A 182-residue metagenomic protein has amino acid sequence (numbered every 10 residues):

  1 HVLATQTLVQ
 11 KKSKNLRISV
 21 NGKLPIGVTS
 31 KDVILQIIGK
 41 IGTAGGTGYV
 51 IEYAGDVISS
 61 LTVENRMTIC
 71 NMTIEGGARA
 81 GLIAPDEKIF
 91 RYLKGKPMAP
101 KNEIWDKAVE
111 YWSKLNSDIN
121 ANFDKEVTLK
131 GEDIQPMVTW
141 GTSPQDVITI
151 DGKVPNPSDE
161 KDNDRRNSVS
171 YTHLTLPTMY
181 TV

Functional and structural regions predicted by a protein language model:
H1-P100: Mobile "lid/hinge" segments at catalytic clefts and subdomain interfaces of large enzymes
H1-V9, W112-S113, S117-I119, D146-V147 (+2 more regions): Short, charge-rich amphipathic segments
A78-D146: Terminal amphipathic helices with adjacent charged low-complexity linkers/tails
V138-N167: Flexible, small-/acidic-enriched active-site or ligand-binding loops
T172-T178: Conserved small/polar residues in nucleotide/adenosyl-binding loops
